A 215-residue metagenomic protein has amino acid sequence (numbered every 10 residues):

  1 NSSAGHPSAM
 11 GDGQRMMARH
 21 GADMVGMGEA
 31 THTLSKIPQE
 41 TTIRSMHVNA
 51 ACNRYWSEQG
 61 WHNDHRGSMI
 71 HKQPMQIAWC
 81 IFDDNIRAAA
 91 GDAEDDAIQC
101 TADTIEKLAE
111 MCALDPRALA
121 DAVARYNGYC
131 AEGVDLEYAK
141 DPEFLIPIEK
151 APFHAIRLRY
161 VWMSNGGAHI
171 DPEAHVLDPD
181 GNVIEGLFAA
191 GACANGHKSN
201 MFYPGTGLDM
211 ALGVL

Functional and structural regions predicted by a protein language model:
S2-R15, A194-L215: A conserved FAD-binding loop/helix module that cradles the flavin
H6, I43-R44, I77-W79, P152-H154 (+1 more regions): Structural beta-strand/beta-sheet cores of well-ordered domains, especially the beta-sheet scaffolds that support
Q14-M16, H20-A118: An anion/pyrophosphate-binding glycine-rich loop and adjacent beta-alpha core in soluble alpha-beta enzymes
H32-E40, G60-R66, V161-N165, C193-M210: Glycine-rich phosphate/pyrophosphate-binding beta-alpha loops
I43-R44, A51, I77, V134 (+3 more regions): Glycine-rich, flexible loop/turn motifs
R54-A78, D178, V183-S199, G205: Gly/Pro-rich active-site capping loops and adjacent beta-alpha segments that organize cofactor/substrate pockets
A118-H197: A glycine-rich dinucleotide-binding beta-alpha-beta segment and adjacent secondary-structure elements that constitute
